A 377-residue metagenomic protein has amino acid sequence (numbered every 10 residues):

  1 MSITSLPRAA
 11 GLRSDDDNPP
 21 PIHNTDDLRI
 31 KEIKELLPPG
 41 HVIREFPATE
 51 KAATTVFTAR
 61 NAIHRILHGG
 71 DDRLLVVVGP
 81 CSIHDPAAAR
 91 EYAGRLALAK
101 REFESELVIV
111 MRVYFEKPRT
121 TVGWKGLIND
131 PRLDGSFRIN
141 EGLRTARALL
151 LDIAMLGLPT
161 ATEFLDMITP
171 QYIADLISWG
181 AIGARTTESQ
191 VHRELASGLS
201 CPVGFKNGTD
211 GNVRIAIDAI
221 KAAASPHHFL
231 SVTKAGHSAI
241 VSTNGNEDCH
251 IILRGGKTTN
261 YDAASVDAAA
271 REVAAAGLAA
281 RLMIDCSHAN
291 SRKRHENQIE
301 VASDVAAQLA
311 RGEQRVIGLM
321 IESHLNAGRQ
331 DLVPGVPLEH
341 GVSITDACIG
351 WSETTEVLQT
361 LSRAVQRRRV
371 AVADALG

Functional and structural regions predicted by a protein language model:
S2, P7-K34: Polybasic, low-complexity association/targeting segments
S5, P20-D27, A93, E106-Y261 (+10 more regions): Active-site-facing alpha/beta catalytic cores
D27-H68: N- or domain-start disorder-to-order transition segments that initiate the globular core
P38-P47, T243-G255, L338: Gly-rich Lys/Arg/Thr-decorated short loops/hinges at beta-loop-alpha junctions or inter-strand turns that position
L75-A88, D346: Conserved phosphate/anionic-ligand binding catalytic regions in large, soluble enzymes, centered on
G79, I284, G350: Conserved, mostly hydrophobic/aromatic
H324-R369: Internal helix-turn-beta structural module
